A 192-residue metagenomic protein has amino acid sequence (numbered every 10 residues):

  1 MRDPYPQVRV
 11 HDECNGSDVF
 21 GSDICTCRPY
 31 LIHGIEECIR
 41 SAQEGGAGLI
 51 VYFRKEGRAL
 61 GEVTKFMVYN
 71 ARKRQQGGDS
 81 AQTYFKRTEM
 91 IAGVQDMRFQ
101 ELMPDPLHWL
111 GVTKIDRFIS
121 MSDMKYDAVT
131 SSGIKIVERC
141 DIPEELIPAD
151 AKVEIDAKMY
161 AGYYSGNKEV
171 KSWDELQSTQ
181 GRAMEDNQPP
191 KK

Functional and structural regions predicted by a protein language model:
M1-K192: Catalytic domains of riboflavin
